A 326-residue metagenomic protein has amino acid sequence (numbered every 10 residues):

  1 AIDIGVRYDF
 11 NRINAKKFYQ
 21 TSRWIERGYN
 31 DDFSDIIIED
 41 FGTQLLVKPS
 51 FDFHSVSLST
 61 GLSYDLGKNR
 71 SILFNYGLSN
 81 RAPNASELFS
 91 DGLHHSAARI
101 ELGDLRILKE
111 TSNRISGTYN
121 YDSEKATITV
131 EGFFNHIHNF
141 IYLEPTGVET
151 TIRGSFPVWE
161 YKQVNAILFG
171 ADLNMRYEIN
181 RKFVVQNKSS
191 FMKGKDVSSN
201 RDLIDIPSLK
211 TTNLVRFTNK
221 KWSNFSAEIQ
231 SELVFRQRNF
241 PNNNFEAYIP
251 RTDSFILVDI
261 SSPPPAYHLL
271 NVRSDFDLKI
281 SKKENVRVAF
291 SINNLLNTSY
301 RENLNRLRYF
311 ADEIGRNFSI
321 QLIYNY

Functional and structural regions predicted by a protein language model:
A1, G61-D65, L108, T118-D122 (+5 more regions): Transmembrane beta-barrel domains of outer membrane proteins
A1, G67-N69, S112, D122-A126 (+5 more regions): Outer-membrane beta-barrel channels and translocator barrels
A1-V47, F53-S59, S63, E178-K193: Surface-exposed extracellular loop regions of Gram-negative outer-membrane beta-barrel proteins
Y8-N14, Y76-A82, F89-D91, Y121-S123 (+6 more regions): Transmembrane beta-strands of outer-membrane beta-barrel pores
N11, F133-I137, T146-V148, G154-N242: Gram-negative outer-membrane beta-barrel transporters
N14-T21, S86-D91, A98-I100, I141-V148 (+4 more regions): Outer-membrane beta-barrel translocator domains and adjoining extracellular loop/strand segments of Gram-negative
S34-S57, G61, D65, S71 (+4 more regions): Outer-membrane beta-barrel signature, preferentially recognizing the C-terminal barrel domain of Gram-negative
S63, S71, G77, N113 (+2 more regions): Conserved C-terminal beta-signal and adjacent last beta-strands/turns of outer-membrane beta-barrel proteins
